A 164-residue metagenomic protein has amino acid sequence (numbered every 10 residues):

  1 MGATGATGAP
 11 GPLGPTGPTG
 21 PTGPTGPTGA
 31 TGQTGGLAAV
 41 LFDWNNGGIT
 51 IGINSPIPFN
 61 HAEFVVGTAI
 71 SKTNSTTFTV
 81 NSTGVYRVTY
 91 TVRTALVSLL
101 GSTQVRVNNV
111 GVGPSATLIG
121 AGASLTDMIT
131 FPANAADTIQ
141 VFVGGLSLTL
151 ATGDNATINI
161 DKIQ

Functional and structural regions predicted by a protein language model:
M1-P12: Long, compositionally biased low-complexity repeat segments characteristic of intrinsically disordered regions
A3, P21-Q164: Extracellular jelly-roll beta-sandwich "head" domains, especially the C-terminal globular C1q domain
G11-G14, R93: N-terminal low-complexity, intrinsically disordered patches enriched in charged
T16-T19: Low-complexity intrinsically disordered regions in eukaryotic nuclear regulatory proteins
